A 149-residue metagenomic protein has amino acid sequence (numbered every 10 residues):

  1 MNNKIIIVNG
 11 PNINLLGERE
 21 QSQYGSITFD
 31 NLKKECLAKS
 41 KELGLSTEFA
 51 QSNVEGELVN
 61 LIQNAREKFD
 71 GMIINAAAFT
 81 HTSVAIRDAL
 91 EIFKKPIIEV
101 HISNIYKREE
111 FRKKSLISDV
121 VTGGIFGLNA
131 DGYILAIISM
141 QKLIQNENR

Functional and structural regions predicted by a protein language model:
M1-I5: Extreme N-terminal starter segment of soluble prokaryotic enzymes
P11-I13, A77-T80, S103-I105: Short glycine-rich anion-binding loops that position phosphate/pyrophosphate groups of nucleotides and phosphorylated
L16-D30: Glycine- and acidic-residue-enriched helix-capping/strand-helix junction motifs
S46-G56: Short beta->alpha junction loops
F49, I98, K107-R149: Short, glycine-/small-residue-rich phosphate/pyrophosphate-handling segment
E57-L61: Short acidic active-site motifs
A65-M72: Short acidic/histidine-rich motifs immediately flanking catalytic phosphotransfer sites in two-component signaling
S83-K94: Short Gly/Thr/Asp-enriched flexible loops that form oxyanion-binding sites at enzyme active sites
